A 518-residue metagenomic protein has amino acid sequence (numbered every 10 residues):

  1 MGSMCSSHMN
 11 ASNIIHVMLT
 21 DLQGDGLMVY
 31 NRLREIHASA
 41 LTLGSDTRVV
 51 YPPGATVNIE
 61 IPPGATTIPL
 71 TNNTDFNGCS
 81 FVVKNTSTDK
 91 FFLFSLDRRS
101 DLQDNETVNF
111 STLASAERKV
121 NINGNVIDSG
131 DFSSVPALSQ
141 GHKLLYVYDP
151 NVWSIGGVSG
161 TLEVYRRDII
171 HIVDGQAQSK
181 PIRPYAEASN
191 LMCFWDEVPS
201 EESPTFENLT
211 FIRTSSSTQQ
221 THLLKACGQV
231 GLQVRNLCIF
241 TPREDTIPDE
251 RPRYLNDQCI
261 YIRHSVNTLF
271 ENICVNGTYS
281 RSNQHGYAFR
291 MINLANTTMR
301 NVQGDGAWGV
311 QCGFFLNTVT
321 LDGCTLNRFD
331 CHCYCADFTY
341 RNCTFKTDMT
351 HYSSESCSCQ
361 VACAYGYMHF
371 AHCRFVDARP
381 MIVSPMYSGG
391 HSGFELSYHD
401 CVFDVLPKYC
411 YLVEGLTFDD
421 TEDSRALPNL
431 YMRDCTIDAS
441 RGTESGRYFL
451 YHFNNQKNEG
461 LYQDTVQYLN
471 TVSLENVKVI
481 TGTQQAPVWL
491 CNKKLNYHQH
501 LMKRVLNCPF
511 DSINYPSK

Functional and structural regions predicted by a protein language model:
M1-P52, D89, S95-D97, L102-T107 (+2 more regions): Acidic Gly/Asp/Thr-rich repetitive segments characteristic of extracellular carbohydrate-active and adhesion proteins
S7-I14, T47-R48, E60-K84, I172-Q176 (+2 more regions): Beta-solenoid repeat scaffold
T20-A38, S45-S100, V147-D168, P181-N190 (+1 more regions): N-terminal extracellular ligand-recognition/capping segment immediately after the signal peptide
P63-I68, N72, S80-D101, R213-Q219 (+8 more regions): Extracellular beta-rich repeat passengers
T74-G78, R98-I122, V126, S139-Q140 (+5 more regions): Parallel beta-helix/beta-solenoid
N121-L144, N151-E163, P181: Beta-strand-enriched, solvent-exposed domains that form extended recognition/catalytic surfaces
S159-T218, L232: Small/polar beta-strand repeat architecture
